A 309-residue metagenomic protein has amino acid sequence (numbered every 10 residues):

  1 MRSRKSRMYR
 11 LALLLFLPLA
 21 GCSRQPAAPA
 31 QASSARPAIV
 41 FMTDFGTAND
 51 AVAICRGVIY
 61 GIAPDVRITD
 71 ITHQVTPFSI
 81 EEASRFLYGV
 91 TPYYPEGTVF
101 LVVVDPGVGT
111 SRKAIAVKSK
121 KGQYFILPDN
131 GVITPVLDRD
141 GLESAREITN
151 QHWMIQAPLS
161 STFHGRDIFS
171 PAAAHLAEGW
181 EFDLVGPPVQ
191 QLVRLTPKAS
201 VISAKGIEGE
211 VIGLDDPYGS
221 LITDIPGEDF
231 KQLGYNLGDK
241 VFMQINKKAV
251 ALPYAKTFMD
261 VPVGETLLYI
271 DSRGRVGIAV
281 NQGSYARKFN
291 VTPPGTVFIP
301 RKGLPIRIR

Functional and structural regions predicted by a protein language model:
M1-S6: N-terminal secretory signal peptides that target proteins for export/translocation
R7-L14: Sec-dependent signal peptide recognition, specifically the positively charged N-region followed immediately by
L19-G21: C-terminal motif of bacterial Sec signal peptides marking the signal peptidase cleavage site
S23-S33: Bacterial Sec signal peptide processing site at the extreme N-terminus
R36-A38, D50, I62-I68, Q74 (+3 more regions): Active-site histidine-anchored catalytic micro-motif
P158-P226, L233-Y235: Anionic-ligand-binding alpha/beta catalytic cores of soluble enzymes and soluble regulatory domains that recognize
T223-T292: A conserved acidic, glycine/proline-rich C-terminal tail/linker
G238-K247, G295-R309: Short conserved beta-strand and strand-loop elements enriched in small hydrophobics with frequent Asp/Gly
